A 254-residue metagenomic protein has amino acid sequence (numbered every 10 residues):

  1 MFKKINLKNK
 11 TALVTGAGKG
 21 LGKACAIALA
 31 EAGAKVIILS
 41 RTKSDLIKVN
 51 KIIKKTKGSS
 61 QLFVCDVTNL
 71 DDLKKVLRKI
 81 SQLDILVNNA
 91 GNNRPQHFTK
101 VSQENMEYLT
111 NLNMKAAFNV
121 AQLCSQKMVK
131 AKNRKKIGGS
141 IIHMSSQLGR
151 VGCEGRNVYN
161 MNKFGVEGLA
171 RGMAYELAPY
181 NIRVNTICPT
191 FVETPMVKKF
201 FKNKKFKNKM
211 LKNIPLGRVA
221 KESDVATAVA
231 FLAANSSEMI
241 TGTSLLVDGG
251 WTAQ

Functional and structural regions predicted by a protein language model:
T11, G18-G20: Conserved glycine-rich cofactor-binding loop
A34-K48: Conserved glycine-rich Rossmann-like NAD(P)H-binding loop of the short-chain dehydrogenase/reductase
H97-F98, S102-T110, M210: Substrate-binding pocket helix/loop in short-chain dehydrogenase/reductase
A121, N162, A170: Active-site helix of classical SDR
Q126, Y175-P179, E238: Alpha-helical segment proximal to the catalytic Tyr-Lys
S146: Residue(s) in the substrate-gating loop at a strand-loop-helix junction that position the organic substrate next
I182, R218-V247, T252-A253: C-terminal substrate-recognition "lid" of short-chain dehydrogenase/reductases
